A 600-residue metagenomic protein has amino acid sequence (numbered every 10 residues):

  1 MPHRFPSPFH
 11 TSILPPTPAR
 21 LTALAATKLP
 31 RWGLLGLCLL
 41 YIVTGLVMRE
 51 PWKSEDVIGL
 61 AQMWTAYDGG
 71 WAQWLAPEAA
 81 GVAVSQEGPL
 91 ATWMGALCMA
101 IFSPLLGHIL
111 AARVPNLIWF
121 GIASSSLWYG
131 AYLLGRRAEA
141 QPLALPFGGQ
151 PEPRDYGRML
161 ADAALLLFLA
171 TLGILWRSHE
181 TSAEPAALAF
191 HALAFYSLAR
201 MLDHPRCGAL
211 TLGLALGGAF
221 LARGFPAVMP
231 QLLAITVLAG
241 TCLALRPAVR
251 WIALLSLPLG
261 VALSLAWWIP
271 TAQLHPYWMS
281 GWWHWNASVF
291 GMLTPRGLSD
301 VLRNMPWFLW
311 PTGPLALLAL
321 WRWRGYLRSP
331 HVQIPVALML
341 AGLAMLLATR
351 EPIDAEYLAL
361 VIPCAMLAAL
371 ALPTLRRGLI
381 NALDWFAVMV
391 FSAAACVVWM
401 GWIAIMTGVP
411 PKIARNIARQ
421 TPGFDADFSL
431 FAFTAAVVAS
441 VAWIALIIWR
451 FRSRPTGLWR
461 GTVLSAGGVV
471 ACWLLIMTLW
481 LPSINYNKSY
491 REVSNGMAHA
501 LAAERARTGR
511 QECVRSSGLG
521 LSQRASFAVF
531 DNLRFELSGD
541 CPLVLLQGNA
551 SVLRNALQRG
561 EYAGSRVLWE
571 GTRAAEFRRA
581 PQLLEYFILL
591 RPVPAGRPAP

Functional and structural regions predicted by a protein language model:
M1-T44, G157-R158, I252-L259: Start-transfer (signal-anchor) and selected internal transmembrane alpha helices of multi-pass inner/ER membrane
Y41, G59-A83, L90-W93, L97-A100: Extracytosolic helix-loop segments that constitute the early lumenal/periplasmic catalytic or substrate-binding loops
G59-G69, L214-D354, L383-A432: Transmembrane-lumen/periplasm boundary regions of multi-pass, lipid-linked membrane glycan transferases
P89, W93, F102-G130, G157-A163 (+2 more regions): Loop-to-helix entry region of an early transmembrane alpha helix in multi-pass inner-membrane enzymes
V114-P153, A170, L193: Transmembrane-helix motifs of polytopic, lipid-linked glycan transferases
M159, A194-T211, A219, L372: Membrane-interface transmembrane helices that cradle and orient dolichyl/undecaprenyl
G173-A186, A227: Short acidic/glycine- and proline-prone juxtamembrane loop motifs at membrane-interface regions of multi-pass membrane
A436-R450, T456-P592: Short periplasmic/luminal acceptor-recognition loop of GT-C membrane glycosyltransferases, typified by
